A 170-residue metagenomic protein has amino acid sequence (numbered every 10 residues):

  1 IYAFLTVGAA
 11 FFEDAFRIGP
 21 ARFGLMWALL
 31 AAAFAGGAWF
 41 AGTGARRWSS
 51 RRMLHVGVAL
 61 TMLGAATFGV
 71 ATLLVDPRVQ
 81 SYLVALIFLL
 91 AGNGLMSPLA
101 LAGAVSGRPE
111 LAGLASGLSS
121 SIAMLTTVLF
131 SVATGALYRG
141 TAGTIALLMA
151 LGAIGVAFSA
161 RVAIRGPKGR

Functional and structural regions predicted by a protein language model:
I1-T6, G94, M124, V128: Recurrent gating helices in multi-pass secondary carriers
I1-W27: Extracytoplasmic gate region of multi-pass secondary transporters
L25-F34, A123: Transmembrane alpha-helical segments of major facilitator superfamily
A31-W39, V128: Residue-level signature of mid-helix packing/kink "hotspots" within the transmembrane helices of 12-pass Major
G37-R52, Y138: Helix-to-loop junctions at the C-terminal end of transmembrane segments in multipass secondary transporters
R52-A100: C-terminal transmembrane helical hairpin of 12-TM major facilitator-type secondary transporters
L101-G140, L148-M149: A late C-terminal transmembrane helix in Major Facilitator Superfamily
A150-R170: Multi-pass alpha-helical transporter architecture, strongest for 12-TM Major Facilitator/SLC carriers used
